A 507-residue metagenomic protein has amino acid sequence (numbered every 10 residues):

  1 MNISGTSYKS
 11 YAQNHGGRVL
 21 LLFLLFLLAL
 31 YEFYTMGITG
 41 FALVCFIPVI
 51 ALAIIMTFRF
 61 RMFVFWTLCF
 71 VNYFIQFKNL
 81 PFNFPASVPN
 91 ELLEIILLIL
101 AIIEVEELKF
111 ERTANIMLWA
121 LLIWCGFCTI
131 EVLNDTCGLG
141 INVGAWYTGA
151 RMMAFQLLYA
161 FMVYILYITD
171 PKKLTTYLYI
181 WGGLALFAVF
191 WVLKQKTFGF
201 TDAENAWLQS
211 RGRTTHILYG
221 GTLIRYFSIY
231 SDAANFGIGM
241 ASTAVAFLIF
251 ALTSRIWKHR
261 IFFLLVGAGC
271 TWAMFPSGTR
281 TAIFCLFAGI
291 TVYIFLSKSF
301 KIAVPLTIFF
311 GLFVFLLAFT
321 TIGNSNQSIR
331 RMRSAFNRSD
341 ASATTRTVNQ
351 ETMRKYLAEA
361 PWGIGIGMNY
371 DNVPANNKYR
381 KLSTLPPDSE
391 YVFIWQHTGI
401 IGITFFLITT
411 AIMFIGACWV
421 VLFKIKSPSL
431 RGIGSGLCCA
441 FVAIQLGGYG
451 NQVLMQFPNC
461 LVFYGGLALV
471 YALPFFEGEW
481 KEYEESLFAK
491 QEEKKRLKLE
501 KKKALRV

Functional and structural regions predicted by a protein language model:
N14-G17, K172-W181, W257-F262, S297-G311: Membrane-interfacial entry segments at the cytosolic side of transmembrane helices
L27-L30, V245, S435-K498, V507: Transmembrane alpha-helices of multi-pass inner-membrane enzymes
V49-I50, C125-V132, L158-A160, T175-L208 (+4 more regions): Alpha-helical transmembrane segments of multi-pass inner-membrane proteins
A53-L158, I444: N-terminal hydrophobic segments of proteins, predominantly signal-anchor/transmembrane helices of inner/organellar
F190, K196-F200, S277, S297-N337 (+3 more regions): A membrane-periplasm/extracellular boundary helix in multi-pass inner-membrane enzymes that assemble envelope glycans
S228, D232-A234, C270-A273, P361 (+2 more regions): A conserved mid-to-late transmembrane alpha helix and its immediate loop/hinge that forms the functional core
R260, T271, F287, T291-I294 (+2 more regions): Hydrophobic transmembrane alpha-helices and their immediate junctions
G323-T398, V420-K424: Long extracytoplasmic/lumenal interhelical loops at the membrane interface of multi-pass membrane proteins
